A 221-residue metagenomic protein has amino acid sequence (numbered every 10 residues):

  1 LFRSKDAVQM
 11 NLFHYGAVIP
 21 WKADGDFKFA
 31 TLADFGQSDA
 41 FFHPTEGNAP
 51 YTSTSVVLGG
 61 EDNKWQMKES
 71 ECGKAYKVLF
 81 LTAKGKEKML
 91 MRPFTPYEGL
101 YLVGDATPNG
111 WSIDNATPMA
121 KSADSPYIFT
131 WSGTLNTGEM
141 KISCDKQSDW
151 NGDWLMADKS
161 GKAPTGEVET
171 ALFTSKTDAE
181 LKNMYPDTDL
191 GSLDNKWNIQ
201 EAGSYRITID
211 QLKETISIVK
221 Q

Functional and structural regions predicted by a protein language model:
L1-Q221: Insoluble glucan recognition modules
